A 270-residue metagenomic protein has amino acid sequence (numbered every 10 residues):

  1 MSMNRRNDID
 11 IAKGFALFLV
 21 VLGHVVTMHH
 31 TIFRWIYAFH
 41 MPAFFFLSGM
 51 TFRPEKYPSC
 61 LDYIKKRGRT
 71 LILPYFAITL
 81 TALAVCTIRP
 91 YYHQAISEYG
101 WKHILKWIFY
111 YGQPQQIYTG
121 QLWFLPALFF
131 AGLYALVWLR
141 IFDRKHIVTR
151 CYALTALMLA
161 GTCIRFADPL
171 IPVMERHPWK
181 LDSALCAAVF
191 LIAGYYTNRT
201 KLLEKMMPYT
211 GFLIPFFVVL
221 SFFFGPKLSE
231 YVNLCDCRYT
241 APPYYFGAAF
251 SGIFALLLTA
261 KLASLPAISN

Functional and structural regions predicted by a protein language model:
M1-N270: Alpha-helical transmembrane segments and their immediate juxtamembrane cytosolic regions
